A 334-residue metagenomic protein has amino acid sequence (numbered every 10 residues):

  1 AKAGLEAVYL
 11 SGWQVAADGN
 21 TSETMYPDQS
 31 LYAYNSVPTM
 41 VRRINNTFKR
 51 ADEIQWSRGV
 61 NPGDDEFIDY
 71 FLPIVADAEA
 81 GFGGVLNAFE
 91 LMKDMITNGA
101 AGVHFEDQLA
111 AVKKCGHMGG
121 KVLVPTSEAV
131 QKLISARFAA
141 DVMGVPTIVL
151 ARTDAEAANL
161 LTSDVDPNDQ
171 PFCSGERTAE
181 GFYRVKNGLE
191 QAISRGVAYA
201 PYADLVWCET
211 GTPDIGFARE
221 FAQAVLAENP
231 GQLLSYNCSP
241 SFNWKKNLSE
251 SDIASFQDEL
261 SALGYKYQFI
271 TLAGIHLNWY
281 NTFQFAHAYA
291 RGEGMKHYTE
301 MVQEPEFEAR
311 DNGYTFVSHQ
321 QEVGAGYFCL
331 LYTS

Functional and structural regions predicted by a protein language model:
A1, W13, A262, F269 (+2 more regions): Terminal or standalone catalytic/regulatory effector modules within metabolic enzymes and repeat proteins
A1-L233, I253-L263: Alpha/beta enzyme core
K49, E220-T315: Catalytic-face loop-and-helix region of soluble metabolic enzyme cores
G188, G294, V323-Y327: Glycine-centered helix-coil hinge/cap
Y332-T333: Conserved small/polar residues in nucleotide/adenosyl-binding loops
